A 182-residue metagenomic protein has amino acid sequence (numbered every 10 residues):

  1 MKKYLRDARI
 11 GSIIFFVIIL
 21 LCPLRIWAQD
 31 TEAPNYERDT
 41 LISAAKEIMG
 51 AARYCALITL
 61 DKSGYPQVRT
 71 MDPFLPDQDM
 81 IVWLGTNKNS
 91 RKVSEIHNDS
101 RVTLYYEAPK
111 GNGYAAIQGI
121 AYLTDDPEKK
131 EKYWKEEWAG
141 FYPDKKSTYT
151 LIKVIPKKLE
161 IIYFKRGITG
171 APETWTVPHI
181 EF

Functional and structural regions predicted by a protein language model:
M1-T31: Bacterial Sec-dependent N-terminal signal peptides
Q29-T40, G113-F182: Charged, gly/pro-rich active-site loop segments
Y36-A51: Short, basic/aromatic recognition patches
E47-K62, V102-Y106: A short, Trp-centered hydrophobic/proline-enriched beta-strand micro-motif
D61, T86-K88, A108, A121 (+1 more regions): A mature extracytoplasmic/lumenal domain signature
R69, T86-N89, W138: N-terminal post-signal-peptidase region of extra-cytosolic proteins
F74-K110: A short mixed-secondary-structure module that forms the rim of ligand-binding clefts
